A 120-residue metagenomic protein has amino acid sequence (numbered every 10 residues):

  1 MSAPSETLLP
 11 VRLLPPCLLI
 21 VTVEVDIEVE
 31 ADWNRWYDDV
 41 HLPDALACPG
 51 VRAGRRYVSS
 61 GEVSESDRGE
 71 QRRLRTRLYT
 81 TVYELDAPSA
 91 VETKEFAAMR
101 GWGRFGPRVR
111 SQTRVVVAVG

Functional and structural regions predicted by a protein language model:
M1-G120: Macromolecular interaction modules
